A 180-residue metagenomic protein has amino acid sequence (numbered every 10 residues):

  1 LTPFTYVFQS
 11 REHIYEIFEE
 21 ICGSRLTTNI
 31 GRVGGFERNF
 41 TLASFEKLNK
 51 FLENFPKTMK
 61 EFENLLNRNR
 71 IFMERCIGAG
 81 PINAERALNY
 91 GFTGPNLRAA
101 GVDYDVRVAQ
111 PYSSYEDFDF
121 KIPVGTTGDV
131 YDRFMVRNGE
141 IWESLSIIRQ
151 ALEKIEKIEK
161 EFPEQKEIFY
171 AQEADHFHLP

Functional and structural regions predicted by a protein language model:
L1-P180: Metal/cofactor-centered catalytic core regions of large enzymes
